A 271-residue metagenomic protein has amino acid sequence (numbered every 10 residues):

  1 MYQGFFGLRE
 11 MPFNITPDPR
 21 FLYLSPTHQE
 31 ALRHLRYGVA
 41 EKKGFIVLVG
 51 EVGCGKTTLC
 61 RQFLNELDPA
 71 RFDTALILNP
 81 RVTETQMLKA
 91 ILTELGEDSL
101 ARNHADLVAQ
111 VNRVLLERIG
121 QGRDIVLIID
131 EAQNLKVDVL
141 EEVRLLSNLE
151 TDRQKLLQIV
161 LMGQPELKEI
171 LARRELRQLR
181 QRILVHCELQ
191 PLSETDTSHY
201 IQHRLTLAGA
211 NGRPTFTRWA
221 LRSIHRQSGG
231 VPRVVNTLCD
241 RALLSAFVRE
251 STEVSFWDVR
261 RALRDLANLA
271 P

Functional and structural regions predicted by a protein language model:
M1-K42, P271: A short, basic N-terminal segment
M11-F13, R71-T74, V82-A101: Conserved NTP-binding/hydrolysis module of P-loop NTPases
K42-Q62, P80: Walker A/P-loop nucleotide-binding motif
L64-L67, L167-R182, P191: Short regulatory helix/loop adjacent to the ATP-binding pocket of P-loop NTPases
I77-R81, I170-R173, L184-T197: Conserved AAA+ ATPase "SRH/arginine-finger" region at the nucleotide-binding site
T83-M87, S99-E142, T151-K155, L192-T197 (+2 more regions): Mid-core helix/loop region of P-loop NTP-binding domains shared across ATPases and GTPases
T93-G96, P165-E166, R174, L192-N211: Conserved AAA+ ATPase "sensor/coupling" helix adjacent to the nucleotide-binding pocket
T206-P271: C-terminal alpha-helical "lid" subdomain
